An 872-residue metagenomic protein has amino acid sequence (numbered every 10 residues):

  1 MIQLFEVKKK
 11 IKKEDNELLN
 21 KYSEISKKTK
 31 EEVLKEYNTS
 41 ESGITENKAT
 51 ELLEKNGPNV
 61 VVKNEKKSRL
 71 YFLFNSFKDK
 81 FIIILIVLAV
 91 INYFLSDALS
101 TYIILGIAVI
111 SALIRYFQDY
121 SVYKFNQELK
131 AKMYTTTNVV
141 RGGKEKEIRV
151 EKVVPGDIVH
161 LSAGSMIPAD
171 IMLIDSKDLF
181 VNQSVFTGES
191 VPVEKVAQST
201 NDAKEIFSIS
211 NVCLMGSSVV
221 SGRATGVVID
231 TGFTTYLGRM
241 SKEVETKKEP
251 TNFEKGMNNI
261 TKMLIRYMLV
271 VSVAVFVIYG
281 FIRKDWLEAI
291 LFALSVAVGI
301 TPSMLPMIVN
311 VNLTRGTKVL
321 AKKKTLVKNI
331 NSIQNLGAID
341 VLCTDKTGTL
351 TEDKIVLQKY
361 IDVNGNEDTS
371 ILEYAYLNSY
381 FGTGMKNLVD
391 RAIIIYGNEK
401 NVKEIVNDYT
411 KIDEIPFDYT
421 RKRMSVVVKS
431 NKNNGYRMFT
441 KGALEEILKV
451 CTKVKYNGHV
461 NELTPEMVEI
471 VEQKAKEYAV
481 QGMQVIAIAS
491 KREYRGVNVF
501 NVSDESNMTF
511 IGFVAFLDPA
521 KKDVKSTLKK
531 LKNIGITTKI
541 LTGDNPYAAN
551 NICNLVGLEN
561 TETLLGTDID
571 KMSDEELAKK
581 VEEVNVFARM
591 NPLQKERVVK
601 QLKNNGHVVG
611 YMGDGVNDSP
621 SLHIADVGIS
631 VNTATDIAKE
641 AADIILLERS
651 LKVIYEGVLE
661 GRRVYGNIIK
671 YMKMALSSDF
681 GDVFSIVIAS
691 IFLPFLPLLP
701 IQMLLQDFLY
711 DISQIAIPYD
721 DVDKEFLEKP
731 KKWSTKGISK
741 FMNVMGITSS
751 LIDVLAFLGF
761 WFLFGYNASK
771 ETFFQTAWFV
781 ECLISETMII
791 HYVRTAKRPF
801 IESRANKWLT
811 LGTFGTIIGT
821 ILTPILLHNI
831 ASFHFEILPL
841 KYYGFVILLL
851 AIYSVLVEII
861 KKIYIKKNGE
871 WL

Functional and structural regions predicted by a protein language model:
M1-E145, E151-V154, V159-H160, G164-I167 (+8 more regions): Non-lumenal N-terminal regulatory segments of integral membrane proteins
L53, V212-V220, N335-F510, F516 (+7 more regions): Cytosolic catalytic regions of ATP/NTP-dependent phosphoryl-transfer enzymes
P58-V90, Y123, E145-K146, A203-V212 (+6 more regions): Soluble-to-membrane junctions at the N-terminal ends of transmembrane alpha-helices in multi-pass ion-transporting
I83-I103, M263-T301, T314, K318-K324 (+5 more regions): Helix-interface capping motifs at the ends of transmembrane segments in multi-pass membrane proteins
N92, Y102-Y134, R141, T251-T344 (+4 more regions): Hydrophobic alpha-helical transmembrane segments
V271, V275, P306, V556 (+3 more regions): Membrane-embedded transport module
K525-T527, N533, N545-V556, L593-Q601 (+2 more regions): Acidic, divalent-metal-coordinating active-site segment for phosphoryl/phosphodiester hydrolysis, typified by short
T776-L872: C-terminal transmembrane module of polytopic membrane proteins
